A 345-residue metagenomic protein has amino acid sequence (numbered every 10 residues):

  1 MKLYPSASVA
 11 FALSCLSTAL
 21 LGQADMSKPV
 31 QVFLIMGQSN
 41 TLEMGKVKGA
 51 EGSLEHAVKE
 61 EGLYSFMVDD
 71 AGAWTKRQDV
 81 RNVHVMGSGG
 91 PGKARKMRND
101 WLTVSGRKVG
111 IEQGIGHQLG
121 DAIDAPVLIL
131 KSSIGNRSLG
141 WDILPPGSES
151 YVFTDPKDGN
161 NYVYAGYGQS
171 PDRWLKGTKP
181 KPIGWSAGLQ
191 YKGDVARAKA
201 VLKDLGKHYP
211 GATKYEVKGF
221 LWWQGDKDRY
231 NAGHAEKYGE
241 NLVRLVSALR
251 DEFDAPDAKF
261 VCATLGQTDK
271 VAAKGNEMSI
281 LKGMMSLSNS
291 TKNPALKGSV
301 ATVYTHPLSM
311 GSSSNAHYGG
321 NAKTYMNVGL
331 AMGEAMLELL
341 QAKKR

Functional and structural regions predicted by a protein language model:
M1-V9: Bacterial N-terminal signal peptides that target proteins for export
S8-A19: Bacterial N-terminal signal peptides
Q23-R345: Cell-envelope and extracellular/periplasmic
